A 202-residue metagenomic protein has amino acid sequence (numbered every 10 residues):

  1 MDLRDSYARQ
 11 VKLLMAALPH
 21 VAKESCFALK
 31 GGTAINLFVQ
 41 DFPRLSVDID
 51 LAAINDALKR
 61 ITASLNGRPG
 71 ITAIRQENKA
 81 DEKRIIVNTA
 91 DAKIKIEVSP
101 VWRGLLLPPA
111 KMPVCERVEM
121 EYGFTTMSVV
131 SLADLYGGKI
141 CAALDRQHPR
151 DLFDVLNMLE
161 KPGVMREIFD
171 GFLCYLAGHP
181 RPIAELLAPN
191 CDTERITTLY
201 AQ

Functional and structural regions predicted by a protein language model:
M1-Q202: Compositionally biased terminal segments of proteins
